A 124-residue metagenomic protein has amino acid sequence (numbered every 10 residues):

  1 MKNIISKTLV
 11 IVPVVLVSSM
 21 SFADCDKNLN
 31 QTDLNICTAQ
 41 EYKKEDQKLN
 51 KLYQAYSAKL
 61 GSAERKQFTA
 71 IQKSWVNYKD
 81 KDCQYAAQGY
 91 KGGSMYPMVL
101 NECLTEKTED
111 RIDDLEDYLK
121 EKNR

Functional and structural regions predicted by a protein language model:
M1-V10: Bacterial N-terminal signal peptides that target proteins for export
P13-S21: Hydrophobic h-region of N-terminal signal peptides that target proteins for export in Gram-negative bacteria
M20-R124: N-terminal alpha-helical modules
